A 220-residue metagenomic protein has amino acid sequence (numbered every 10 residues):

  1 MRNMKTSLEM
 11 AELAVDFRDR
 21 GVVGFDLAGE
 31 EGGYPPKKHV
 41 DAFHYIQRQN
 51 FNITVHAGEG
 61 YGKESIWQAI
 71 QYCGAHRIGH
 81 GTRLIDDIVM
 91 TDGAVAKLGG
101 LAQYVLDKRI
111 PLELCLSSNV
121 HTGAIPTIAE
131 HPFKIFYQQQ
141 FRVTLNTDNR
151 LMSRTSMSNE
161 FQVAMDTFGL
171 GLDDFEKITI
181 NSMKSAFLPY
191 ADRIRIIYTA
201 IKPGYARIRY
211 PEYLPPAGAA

Functional and structural regions predicted by a protein language model:
M1-M4, G29-P35, E59-Y61, L84-V89 (+2 more regions): Short, small-residue-enriched loops and turns at beta-alpha junctions that line or gate enzyme active sites
K5-G24, G32-H76, D92-I110, T127-R142 (+1 more regions): Histidine/acidic residue-rich metal-binding segments in metalloenzymes
T54-G60, L114-L116, F141-M157: Short acidic/histidine-rich active-site segments
H56-E59, P126, R150-R154, F168-L172 (+2 more regions): Hydrophobic alpha-helical scaffolding
G74-T147, I197-A220: Active-site neighborhoods of metal-dependent hydrolases
I128, E160-F161: Short secondary-structure boundary/capping segments
N159, G169-A220: Mid-to-C-terminal alpha-helical segments outside catalytic/metal-binding sites
